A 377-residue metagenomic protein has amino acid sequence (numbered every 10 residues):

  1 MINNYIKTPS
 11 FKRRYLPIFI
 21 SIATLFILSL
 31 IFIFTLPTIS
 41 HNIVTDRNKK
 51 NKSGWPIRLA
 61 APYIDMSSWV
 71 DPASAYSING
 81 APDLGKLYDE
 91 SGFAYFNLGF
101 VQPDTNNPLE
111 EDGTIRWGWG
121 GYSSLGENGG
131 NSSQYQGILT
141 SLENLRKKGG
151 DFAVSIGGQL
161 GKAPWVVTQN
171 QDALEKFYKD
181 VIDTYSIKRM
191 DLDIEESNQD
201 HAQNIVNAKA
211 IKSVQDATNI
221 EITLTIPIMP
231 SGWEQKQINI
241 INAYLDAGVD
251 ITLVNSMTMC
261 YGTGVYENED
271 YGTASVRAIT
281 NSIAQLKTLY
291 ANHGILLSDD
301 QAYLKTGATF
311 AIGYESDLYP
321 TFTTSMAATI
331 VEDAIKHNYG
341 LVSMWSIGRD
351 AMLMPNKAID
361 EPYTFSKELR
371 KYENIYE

Functional and structural regions predicted by a protein language model:
M1-R14: N-terminal Lys/Arg-rich, disordered targeting/topogenic segments
P17: P-loop NTPase catalytic cores that bind/hydrolyze ATP
I20-F34: Hydrophobic membrane-insertion alpha-helices, especially the h-region of bacterial N-terminal signal peptides
F32-K49: Sec-dependent signal peptide cleavage junction
D46-H293, L297-A327, G348-Y376: Chitinase-like catalytic core of GlcNAc-active glycosidases
Y95, L341-M344: C-terminal functional modules of predominantly eukaryotic multidomain proteins
P320-L341: Short, low-complexity, polybasic intrinsically disordered segments
